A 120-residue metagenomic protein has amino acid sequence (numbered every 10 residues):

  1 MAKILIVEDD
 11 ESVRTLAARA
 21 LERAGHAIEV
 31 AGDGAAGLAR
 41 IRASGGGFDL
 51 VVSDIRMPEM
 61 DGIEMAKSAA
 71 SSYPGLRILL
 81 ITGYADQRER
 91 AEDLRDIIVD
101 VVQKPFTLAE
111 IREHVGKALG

Functional and structural regions predicted by a protein language model:
E8: Conserved acidic carboxylate
T15-R23: Charged docking surfaces used in two-component/phosphorelay signaling
G25-G32, A39-R40: Short hydrophobic/Thr-rich beta-strand motif most characteristic of the beta2 strand and flanking loop of CheY-like
D33-A36, D61-M65: Acidic catalytic/metal-coordinating carboxylates
G46-V52: Active-site beta3 strand of CheY-like receiver
D54, T82: Active-site residues of response regulator receiver
M57: Receiver (REC) domain active-site loop signature in two-component systems and cognate sites in sensor histidine kinases
F106-A118: C-terminal output helix
